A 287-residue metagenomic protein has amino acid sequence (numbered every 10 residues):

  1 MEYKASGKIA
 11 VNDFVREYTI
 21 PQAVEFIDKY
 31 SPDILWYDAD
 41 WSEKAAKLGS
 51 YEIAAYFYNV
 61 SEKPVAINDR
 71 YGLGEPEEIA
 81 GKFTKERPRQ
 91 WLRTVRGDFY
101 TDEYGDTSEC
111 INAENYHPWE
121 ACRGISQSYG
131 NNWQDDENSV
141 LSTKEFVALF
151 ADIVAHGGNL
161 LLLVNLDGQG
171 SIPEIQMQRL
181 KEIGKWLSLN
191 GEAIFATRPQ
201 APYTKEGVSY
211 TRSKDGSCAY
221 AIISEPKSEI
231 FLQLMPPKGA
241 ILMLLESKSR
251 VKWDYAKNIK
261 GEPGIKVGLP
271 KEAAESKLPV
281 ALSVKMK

Functional and structural regions predicted by a protein language model:
M1-K287: Mature catalytic domains of secreted/periplasmic carbohydrate-active enzymes
